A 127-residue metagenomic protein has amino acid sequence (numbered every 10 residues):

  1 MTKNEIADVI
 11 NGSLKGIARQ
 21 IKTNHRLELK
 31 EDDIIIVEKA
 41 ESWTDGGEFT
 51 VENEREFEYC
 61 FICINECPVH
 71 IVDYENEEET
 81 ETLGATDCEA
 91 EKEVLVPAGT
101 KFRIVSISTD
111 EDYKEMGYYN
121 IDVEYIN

Functional and structural regions predicted by a protein language model:
M1-N127: Mono-ADP-ribosyltransferase
